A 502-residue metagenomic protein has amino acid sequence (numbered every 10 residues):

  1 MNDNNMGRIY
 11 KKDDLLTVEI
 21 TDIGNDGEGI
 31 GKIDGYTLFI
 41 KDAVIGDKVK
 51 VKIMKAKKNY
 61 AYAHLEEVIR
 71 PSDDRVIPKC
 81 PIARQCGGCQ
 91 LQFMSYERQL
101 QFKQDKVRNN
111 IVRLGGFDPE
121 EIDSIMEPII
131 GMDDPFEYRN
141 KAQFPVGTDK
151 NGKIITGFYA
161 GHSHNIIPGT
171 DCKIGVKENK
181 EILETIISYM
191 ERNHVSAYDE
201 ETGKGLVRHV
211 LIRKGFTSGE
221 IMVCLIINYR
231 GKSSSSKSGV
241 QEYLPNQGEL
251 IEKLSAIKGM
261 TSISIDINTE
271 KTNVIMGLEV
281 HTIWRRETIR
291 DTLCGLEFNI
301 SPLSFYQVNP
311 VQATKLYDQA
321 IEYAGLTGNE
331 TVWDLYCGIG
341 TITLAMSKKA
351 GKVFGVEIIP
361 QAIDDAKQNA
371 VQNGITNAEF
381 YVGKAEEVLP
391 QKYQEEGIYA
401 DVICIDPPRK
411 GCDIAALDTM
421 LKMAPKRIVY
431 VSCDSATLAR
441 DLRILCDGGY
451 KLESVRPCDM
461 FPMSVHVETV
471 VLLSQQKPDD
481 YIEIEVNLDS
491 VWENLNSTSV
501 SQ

Functional and structural regions predicted by a protein language model:
M1-P78, I82, E379, E387: Terminal RNA-binding accessory module
N2-T17, N25, G231-Q502: Rossmann-like S-adenosyl-L-methionine
T21, E137-D149, K153-A160, I212-F216 (+2 more regions): Short beta-strand elements
G29-D34, G157-A160, C224-I226, A366: Short, acidic/hydrophobic/Gly-rich beta-strand patch recurrent on exposed beta strands that often constitutes part
G46, G175, N309: Short, conserved phosphate/pyrophosphate- and ester-handling motifs at nucleotide-, phospho-/glycolipid
E66-P78, R84-A197: Extended interfacial segments that mediate partner engagement and assembly in macromolecular machines
E127-D134, E200-E201, V207-H209, R213 (+1 more regions): Short, solvent-exposed loop/turn elements at beta->coil junctions and helix N-caps that rim active or binding pockets
I166-R208, Y229-S264: Internal alpha/beta scaffold segment
